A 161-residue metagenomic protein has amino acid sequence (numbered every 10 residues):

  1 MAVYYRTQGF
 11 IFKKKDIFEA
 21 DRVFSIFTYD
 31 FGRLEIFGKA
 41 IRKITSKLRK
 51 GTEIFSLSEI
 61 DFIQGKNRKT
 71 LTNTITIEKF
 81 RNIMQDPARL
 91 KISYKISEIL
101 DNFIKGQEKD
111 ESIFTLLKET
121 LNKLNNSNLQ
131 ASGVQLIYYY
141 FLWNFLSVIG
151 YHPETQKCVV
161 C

Functional and structural regions predicted by a protein language model:
M1-C161: Non-catalytic alpha-helical scaffolds and adjoining flexible linkers that form interface surfaces for assembly
